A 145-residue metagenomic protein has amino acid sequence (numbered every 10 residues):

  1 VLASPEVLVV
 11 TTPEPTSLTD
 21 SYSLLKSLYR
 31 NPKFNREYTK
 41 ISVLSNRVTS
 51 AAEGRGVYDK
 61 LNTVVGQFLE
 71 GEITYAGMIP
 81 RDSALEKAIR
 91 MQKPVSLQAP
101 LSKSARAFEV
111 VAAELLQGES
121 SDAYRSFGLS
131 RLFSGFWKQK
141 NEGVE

Functional and structural regions predicted by a protein language model:
V1-G77: Conserved catalytic-core segment of NTP-binding enzymes
S23, A84, K103: Residue-level recognition of oxygen-bearing side chains
K33-E37, G56-Y58, E86-K93, V110 (+1 more regions): A general structural signal for short secondary-structure boundary/capping elements
L44-N46, M91-Q98: Short hinge/gating elements
V64, F68, D82, E114 (+1 more regions): Phosphate/oxyanion-binding loops and surfaces in catalytic or ligand/nucleic-acid-binding neighborhoods
F68-V95, F108: Beta-strand-loop-alpha "switch" segments that mediate conformational coupling across diverse proteins
P94-E145: NTP-binding/hydrolysis catalytic cores, primarily Walker-type P-loop NTPases
